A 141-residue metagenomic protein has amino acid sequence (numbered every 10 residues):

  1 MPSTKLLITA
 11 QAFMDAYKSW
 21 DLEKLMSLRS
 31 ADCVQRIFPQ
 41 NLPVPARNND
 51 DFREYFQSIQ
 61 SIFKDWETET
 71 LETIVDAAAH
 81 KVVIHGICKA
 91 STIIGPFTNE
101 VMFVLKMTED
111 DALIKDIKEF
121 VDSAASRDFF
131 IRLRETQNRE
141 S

Functional and structural regions predicted by a protein language model:
M1-S27, A31, E135-S141: Short, low-complexity N-terminal intrinsically disordered segments enriched in polar/charged residues
A10, A16-Y17, P45, I74-K81: Extended, non-catalytic scaffold segments that flank or surround catalytic motifs
A10-F13, Y17, R29, F52 (+3 more regions): Hydrophobic alpha-helical core bundles mediating ligand binding, dimerization, or RNAP-core interactions
F13-E23, A46, W66-T68, S91: Phosphate-binding glycine-rich loops and adjacent basic patches that engage nucleotide phosphates, nucleic-acid
S27-A77: A solvent-exposed, acidic/Ser-Thr-rich amphipathic alpha-helical stretch
I59-S141: A beta-strand edge to alpha-helix "cap/lid" segment located at domain peripheries
